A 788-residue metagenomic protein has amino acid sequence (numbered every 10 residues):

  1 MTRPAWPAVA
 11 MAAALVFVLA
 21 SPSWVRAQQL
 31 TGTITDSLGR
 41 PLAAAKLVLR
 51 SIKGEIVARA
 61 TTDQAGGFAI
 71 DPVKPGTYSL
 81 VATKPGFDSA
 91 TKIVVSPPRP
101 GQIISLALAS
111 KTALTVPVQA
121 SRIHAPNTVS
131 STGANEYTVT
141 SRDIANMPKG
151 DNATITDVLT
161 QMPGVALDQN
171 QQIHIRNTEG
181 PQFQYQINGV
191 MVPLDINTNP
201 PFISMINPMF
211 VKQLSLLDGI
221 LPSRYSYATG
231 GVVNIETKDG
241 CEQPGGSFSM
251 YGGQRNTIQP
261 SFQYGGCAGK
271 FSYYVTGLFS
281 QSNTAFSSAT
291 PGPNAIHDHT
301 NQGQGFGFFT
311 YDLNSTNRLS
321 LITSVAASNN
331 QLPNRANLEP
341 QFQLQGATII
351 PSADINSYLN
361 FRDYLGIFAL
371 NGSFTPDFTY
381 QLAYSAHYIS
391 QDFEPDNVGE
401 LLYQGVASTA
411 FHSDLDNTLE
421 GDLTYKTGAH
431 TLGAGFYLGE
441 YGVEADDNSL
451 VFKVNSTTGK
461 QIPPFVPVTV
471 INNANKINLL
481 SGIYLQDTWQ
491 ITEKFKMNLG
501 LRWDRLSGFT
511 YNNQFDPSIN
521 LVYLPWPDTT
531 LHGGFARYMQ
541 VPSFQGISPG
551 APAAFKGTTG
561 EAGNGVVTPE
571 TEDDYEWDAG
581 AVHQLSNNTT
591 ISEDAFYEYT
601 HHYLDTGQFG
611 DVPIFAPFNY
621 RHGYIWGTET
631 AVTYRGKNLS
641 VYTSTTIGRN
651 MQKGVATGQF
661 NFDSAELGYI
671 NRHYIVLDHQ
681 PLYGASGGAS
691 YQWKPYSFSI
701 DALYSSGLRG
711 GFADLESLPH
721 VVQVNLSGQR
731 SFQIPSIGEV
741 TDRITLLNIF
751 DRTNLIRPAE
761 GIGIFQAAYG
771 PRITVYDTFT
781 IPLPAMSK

Functional and structural regions predicted by a protein language model:
T35, K46-I52, T83-P85, P97-P148 (+2 more regions): Short, acidic, small-residue-rich periplasmic hinge/interaction motif at the N-terminus of Gram-negative outer-membrane
I104, M162, M205-S247: A beta-strand signature from Gram-negative outer-membrane beta-barrel systems, especially the internal plug domain
M147, T156-L194, K212: Extracytoplasmic beta-strand/coil segments of soluble accessory domains associated with Gram-negative outer-membrane
G252-Q281, G292-P333, Y358-T379, G428: Transmembrane beta-barrel wall of Gram-negative outer-membrane proteins
S282-A285, I296-D298, T316-S373, Y388-S413: Flexible loop and strand-edge segments within Gram-negative outer membrane beta-barrel domains
A285, R709, R730-K788: C-terminal beta-signal and adjacent terminal beta-strands/loops of Gram-negative outer-membrane beta-barrel proteins
T379-S385, Q391-F393, L524, T568-N619 (+5 more regions): Membrane-embedded beta-barrel scaffold of Gram-negative outer-membrane proteins
Q490-K496, S592-Y599, F618-G710, S787: Gram-negative outer-membrane beta-barrel transporters
